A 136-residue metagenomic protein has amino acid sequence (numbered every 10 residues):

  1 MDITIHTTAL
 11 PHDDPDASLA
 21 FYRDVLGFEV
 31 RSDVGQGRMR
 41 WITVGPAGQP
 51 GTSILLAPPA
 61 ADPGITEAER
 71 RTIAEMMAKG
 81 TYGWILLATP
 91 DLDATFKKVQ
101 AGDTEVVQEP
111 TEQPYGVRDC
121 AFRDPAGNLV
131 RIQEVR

Functional and structural regions predicted by a protein language model:
M1-A9, E29-R123, E134-R136: Vicinal oxygen chelate
H12-D16: Short acidic-aromatic low-complexity motifs
A17-S18, A94: Short Gly/charged-rich anion-binding patches and loops
S18-R23, V99, G127: Conserved active-site tyrosine of GNAT-family acetyltransferases
L129-Q133: Short C-terminal beta-strand
